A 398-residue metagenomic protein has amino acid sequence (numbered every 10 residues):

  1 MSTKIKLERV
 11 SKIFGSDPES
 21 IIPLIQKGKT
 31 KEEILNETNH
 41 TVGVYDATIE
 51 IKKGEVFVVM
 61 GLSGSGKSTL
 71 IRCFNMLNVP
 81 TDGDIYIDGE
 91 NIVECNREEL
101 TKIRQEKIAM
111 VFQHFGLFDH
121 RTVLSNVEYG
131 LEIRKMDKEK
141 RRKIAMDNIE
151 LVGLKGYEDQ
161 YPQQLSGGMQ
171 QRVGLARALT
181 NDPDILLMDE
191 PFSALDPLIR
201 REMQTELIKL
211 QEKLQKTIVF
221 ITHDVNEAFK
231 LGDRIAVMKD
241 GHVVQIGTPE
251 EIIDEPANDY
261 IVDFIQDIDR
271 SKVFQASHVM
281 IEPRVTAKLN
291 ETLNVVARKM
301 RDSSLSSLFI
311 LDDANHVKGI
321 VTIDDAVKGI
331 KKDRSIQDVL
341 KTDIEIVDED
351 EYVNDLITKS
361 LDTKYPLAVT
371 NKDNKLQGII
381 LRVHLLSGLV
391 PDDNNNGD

Functional and structural regions predicted by a protein language model:
P23-E33, D88-N91, E132, E139-G156: Conserved ABC ATPase "signature" region
N75: Helix-to-loop junction immediately C-terminal to a conserved catalytic motif
Q105, Q160-Q163, R177, N181: Conserved signature/switch motifs of ABC ATPase nucleotide-binding domains
R121-E128: Short coil-to-helix segment of the ABC ATPase nucleotide-binding domain corresponding to the Q-loop/switch region
L186-D189: Catalytic Walker B motif of ABC-type/P-loop ATPase nucleotide-binding domains
I246-G247, E255, I320, I379: ABC ATPase "signature
T286-L305, I310-A314, V327-I330, E345-D398: The conserved cystathionine-beta-synthase
